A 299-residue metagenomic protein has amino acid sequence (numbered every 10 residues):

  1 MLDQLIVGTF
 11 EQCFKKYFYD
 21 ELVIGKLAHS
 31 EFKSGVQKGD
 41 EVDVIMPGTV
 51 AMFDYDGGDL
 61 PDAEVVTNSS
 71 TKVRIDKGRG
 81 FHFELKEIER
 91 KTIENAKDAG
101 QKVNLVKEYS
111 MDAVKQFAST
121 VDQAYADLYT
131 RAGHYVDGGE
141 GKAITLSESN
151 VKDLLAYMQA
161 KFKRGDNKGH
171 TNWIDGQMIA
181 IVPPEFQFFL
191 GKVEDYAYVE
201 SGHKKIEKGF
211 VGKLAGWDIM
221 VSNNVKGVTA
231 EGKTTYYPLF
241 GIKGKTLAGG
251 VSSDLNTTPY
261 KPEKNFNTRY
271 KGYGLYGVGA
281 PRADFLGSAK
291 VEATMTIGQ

Functional and structural regions predicted by a protein language model:
L2-A28, G35-K38, D43-M52, K72-D76 (+4 more regions): Sequence/fold signature of self-assembling virion shell proteins
D40-V42, F81-F83, K107, M111 (+1 more regions): N-terminal, well-ordered alpha-helical segments
T49-A51, G57-T71: Active-site-surrounding "flap" and adjacent substrate/cofactor-binding loops of secreted or lumenal enzymes, prototyped
S69-A99: Short acidic, glycine/tyrosine-flanked loop/strand segments centered on an H-E-D-like triad
E84-E89, D175, I181-F186, G241-K243 (+1 more regions): Helix N-cap / beta->alpha transition motif
N95-K168, S288-Q299: Alpha-helical scaffold segments that mediate packing/assembly in large oligomeric complexes
D98-Y109, H170-M178, T234-L239: Glycine-rich, flexible loop segments associated with nucleotide phosphate handling
H134-K208: Extended, solvent-exposed, turn-rich assembly/linker loops in the middle of proteins
